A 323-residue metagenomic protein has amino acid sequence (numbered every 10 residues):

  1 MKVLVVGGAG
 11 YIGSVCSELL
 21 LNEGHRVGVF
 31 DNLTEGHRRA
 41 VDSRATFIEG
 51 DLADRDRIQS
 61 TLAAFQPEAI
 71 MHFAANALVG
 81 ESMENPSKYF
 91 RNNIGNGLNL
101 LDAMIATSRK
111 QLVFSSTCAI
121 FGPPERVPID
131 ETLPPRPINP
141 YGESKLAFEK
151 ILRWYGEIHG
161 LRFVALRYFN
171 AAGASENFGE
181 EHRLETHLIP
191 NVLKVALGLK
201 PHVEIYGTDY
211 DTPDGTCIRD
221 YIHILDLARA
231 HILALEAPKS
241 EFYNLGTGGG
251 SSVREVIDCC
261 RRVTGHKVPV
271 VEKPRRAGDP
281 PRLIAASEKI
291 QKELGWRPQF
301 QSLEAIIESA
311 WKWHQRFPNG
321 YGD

Functional and structural regions predicted by a protein language model:
M1-A171: N-terminal Rossmann-like NAD(P)+-binding domain of SDR-like oxidoreductases, especially those catalyzing
G8, G36-R38, G50, G80 (+10 more regions): Glycine-centered small-residue hotspots that permit tight backbone geometry or close packing
R38, F169-L188, G198-Y221: Short, flexible, glycine-rich and Lys/Arg-enriched loop motifs at helix boundaries that contact anionic partners
T46, E84, E125-R126, P134 (+8 more regions): Short capping/connector residues at structural and topological boundaries
A74, M104, A172, V192 (+2 more regions): Hydrophobic aliphatic residues
F90, I138-L146, H182-P190, D220-Y221: Short-chain dehydrogenase/reductase
K194-D323: C-terminal substrate-binding subdomain of Rossmann-fold SDR/epimerase-dehydratase oxidoreductases
